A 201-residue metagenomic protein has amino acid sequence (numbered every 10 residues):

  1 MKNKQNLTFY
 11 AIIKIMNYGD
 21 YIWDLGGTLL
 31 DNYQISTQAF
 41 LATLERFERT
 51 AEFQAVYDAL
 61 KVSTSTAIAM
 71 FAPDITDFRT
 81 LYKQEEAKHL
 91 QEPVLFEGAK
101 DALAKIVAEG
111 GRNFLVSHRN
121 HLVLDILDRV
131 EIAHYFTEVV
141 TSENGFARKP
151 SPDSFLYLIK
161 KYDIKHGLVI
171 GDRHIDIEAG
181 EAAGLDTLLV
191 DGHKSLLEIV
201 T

Functional and structural regions predicted by a protein language model:
K4-G19, A104-V107, N120, L124-T201: Asp-based, Mg2+/Mn2+-dependent phosphohydrolase catalytic module
N17-E97: N-terminal helical cap/lid subdomain that shapes the substrate entry/recognition surface in HAD-like hydrolases
T28, V116-S117: Conserved phosphate-coupling serine/threonine residues in phosphotransfer and NTP-handling enzymes
I35, A59, V94-G98, H118-R119 (+3 more regions): Short beta->alpha linker loops
K88-F114, P152: Short, acidic loop-to-helix structural element flanking the phosphoryl-transfer center in phosphate-processing enzymes
